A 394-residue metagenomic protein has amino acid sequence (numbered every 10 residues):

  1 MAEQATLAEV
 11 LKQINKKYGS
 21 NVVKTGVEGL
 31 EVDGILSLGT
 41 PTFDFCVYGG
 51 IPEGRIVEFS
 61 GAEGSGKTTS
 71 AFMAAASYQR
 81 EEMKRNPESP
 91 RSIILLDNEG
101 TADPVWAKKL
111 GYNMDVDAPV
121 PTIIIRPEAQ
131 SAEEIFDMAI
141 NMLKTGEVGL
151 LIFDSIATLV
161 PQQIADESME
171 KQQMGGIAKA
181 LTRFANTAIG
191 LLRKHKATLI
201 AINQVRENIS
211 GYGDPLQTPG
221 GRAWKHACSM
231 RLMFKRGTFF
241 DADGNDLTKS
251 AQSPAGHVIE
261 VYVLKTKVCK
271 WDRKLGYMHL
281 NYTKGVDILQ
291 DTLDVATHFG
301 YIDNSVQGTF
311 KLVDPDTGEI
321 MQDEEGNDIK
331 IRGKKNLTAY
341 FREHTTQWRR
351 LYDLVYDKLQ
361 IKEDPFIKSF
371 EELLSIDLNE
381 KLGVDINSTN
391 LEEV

Functional and structural regions predicted by a protein language model:
A2-V120, K144: The Walker A/P-loop phosphate-binding site
L11, I164, E207-G211, Q307-T309 (+2 more regions): N-terminal cationic and glycine-rich segments that engage phosphates or anionic surfaces
I56-E58, S92, G149-I152, T198: Residue-level preference for the first positions of well-ordered beta-strands
A102, L159-V160, N208-I209: Catalytic P-loop NTPase motifs of RecA-like helicase/translocase cores
D115-A132: A glycine-rich helix N-cap at a beta->alpha junction
E128-A197: Phosphate-binding/switch loop-helix module in NTP-utilizing enzymes
M142, M174-F299: Phosphate-binding/switch region of NTP-binding enzymes
S305-P315, E319-V394: Terminal-proximal interaction/regulatory segments of ATP-powered molecular machines
